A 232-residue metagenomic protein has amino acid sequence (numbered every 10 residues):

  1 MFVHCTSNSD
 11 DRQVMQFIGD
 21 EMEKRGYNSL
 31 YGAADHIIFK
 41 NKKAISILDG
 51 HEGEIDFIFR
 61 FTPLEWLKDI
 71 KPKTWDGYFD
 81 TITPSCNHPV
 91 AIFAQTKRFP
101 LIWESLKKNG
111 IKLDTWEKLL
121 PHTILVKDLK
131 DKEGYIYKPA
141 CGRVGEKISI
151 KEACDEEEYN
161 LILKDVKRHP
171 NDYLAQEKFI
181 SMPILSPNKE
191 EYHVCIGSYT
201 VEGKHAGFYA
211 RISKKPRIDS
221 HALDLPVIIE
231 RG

Functional and structural regions predicted by a protein language model:
M1-G232: Domain-scale recognition of functional cores that engage charged ligands
